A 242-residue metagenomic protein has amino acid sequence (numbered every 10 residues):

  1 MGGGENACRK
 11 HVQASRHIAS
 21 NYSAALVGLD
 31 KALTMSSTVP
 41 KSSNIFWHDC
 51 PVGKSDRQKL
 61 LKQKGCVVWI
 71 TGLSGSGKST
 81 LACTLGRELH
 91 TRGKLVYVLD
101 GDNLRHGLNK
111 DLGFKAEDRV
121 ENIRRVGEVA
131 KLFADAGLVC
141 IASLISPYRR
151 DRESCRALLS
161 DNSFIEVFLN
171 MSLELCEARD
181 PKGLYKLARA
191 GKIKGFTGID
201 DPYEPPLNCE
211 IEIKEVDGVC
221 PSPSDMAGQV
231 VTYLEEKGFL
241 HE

Functional and structural regions predicted by a protein language model:
G2, A7-V67: Extreme N-terminal, non-catalytic leader segments that precede Walker-type/kinase nucleotide-binding cores
G65-V67, L95, V139-I141: Residue-level preference for the first positions of well-ordered beta-strands
I70: Hydrophobic anchor at the beta1->P-loop junction of P-loop NTPases
S74: The conserved Walker
K78: Conserved lysine of the Walker
C83-K131, D135: Conserved substrate/cofactor phosphate-moiety recognition/catalytic segment in nucleotide-dependent phosphotransferases
G107-K115, E128-R189, G195: ATP-dependent NMP and nucleoside kinases share a basic, alpha-helical "lid"
N170-E242: Small-molecule kinase domains that catalyze NTP-dependent phosphoryl transfer to phosphate-bearing small molecules
